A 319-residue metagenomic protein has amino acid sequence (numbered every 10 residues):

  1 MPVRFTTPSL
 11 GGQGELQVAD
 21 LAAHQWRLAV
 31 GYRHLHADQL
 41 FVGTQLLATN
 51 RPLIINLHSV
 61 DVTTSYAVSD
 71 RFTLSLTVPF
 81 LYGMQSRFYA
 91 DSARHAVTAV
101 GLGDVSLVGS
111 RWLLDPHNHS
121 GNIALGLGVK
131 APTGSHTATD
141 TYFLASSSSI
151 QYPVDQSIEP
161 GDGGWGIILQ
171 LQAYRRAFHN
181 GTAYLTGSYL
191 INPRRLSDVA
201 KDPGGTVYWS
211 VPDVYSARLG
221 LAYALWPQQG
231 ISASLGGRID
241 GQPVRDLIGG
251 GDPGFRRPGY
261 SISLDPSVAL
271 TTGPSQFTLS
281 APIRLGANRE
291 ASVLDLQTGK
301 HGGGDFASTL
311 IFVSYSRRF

Functional and structural regions predicted by a protein language model:
M1-F41, N118-A124, P132-T137: Outer-membrane beta-barrel biogenesis signature
P2-T7, H34-S59, Q156-S157: Surface-exposed strand-loop-strand hairpins of Gram-negative outer-membrane beta-barrel proteins
Q13-A19, V68-D70, S110-N118, I123 (+6 more regions): Outer-membrane beta-barrel proteins
V18, V30-Y32, V62-Y66, L76 (+9 more regions): Residues on the lipid-exposed face of transmembrane beta-strands in outer-membrane beta-barrel proteins
H24, N56-V60, T98-V105, G121 (+4 more regions): Residues that define the transmembrane beta-barrel architecture of outer-membrane proteins
W26, Q39, R71-L74, P116-N118 (+3 more regions): Repeated loop/turn-to-beta-strand initiation elements of outer-membrane beta-barrel proteins
Q39-N50, P193-F319: Outer membrane beta-barrel transmembrane domains
G83-S210: Outer-membrane pore/translocation modules
